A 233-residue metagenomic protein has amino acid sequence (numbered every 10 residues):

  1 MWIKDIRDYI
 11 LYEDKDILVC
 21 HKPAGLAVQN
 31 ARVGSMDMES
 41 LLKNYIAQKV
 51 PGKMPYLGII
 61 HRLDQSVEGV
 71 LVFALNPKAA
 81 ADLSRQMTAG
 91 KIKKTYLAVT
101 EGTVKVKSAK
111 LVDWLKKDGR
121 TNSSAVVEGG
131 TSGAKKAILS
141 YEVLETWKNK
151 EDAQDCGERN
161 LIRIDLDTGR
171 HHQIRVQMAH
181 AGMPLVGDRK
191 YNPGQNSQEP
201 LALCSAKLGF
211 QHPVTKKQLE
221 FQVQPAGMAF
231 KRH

Functional and structural regions predicted by a protein language model:
M1-H233: RNA pseudouridine synthases
